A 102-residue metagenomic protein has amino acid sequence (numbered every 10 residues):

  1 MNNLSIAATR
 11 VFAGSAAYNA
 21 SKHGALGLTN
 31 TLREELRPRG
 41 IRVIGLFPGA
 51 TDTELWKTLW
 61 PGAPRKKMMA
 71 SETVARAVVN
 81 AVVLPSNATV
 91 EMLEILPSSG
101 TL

Functional and structural regions predicted by a protein language model:
S5: Residue(s) in the substrate-gating loop at a strand-loop-helix junction that position the organic substrate next
R10-A16, K67: Active-site loop immediately N-terminal to the catalytic Tyr-X3-Lys motif of short-chain dehydrogenase/reductase
Y18, L26: Catalytic tyrosine of NAD(P)H-dependent dehydrogenase/reductases that use a Tyr as the general acid/base
S21: Active-site helix of classical SDR
E34-P38: Alpha-helical segment proximal to the catalytic Tyr-Lys
R42-P48, D52: Conserved SDR Rossmann-fold cofactor-binding beta-strand/turn motif
G45-L46, P61-L102: C-terminal helical subdomain
